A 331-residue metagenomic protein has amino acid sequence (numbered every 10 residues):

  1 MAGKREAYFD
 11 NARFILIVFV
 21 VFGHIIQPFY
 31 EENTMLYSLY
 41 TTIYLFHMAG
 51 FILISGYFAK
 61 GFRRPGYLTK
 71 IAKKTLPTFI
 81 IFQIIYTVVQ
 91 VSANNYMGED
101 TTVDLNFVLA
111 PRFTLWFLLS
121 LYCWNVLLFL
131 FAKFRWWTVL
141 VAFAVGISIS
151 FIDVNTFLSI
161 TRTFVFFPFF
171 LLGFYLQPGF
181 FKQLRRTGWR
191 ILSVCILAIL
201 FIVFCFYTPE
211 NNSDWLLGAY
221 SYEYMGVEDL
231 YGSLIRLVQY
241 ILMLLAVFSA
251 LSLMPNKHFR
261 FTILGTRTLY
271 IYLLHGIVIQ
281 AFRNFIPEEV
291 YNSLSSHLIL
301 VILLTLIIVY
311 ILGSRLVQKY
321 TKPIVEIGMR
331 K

Functional and structural regions predicted by a protein language model:
A2-K331: Alpha-helical transmembrane segments and their immediate juxtamembrane cytosolic regions
